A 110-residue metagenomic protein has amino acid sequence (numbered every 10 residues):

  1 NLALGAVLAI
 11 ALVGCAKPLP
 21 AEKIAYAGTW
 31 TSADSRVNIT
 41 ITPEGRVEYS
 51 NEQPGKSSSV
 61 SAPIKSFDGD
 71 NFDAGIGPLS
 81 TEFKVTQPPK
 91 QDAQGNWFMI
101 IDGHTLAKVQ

Functional and structural regions predicted by a protein language model:
N1-A16: Sec-dependent bacterial lipoprotein signal peptides
C15-T29, T42: N-terminal helix-cap/turn-to-beta initiation motif at the start of protein domains
S35-S80: N-terminal glycine/threonine-rich, aromatic-flanked beta-hairpin/loop signature
K90-Q91: Structural signature of eukaryotic scaffold interfaces centered on beta-propeller domains
F98-Q110: Edge beta-strand at a domain terminus
